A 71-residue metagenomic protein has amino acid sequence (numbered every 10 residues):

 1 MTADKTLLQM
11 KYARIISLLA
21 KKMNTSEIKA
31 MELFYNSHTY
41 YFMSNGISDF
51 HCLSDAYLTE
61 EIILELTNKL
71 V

Functional and structural regions predicted by a protein language model:
M1-V71: C-terminal alpha-helical interaction appendages
